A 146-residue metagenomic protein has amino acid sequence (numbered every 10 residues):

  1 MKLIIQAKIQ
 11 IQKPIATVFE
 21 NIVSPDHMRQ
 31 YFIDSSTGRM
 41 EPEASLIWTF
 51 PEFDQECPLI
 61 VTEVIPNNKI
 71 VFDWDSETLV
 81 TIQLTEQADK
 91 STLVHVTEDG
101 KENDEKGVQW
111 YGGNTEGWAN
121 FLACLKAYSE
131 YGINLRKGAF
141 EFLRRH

Functional and structural regions predicted by a protein language model:
M1-I15, E86-H95, R136, H146: Aromatic-glycine hotspot motif
M1-T37: Hydrophobic ligand-binding cavity/cleft-lining segments
K2-K8, S45, E56, K69 (+2 more regions): Intrinsic-disorder/low-complexity, polar/charged segments enriched in Ser/Thr/Lys/Arg/Asp/Glu/Gln
I9, L59-E63, V80-E86: Hydrophobic/aromatic beta-strand elements that line small-molecule binding cavities or substrate pockets in beta-rich
V18-F19, M28, L46, V61 (+4 more regions): Hydrophobic pocket/interface hotspot
Q30, S35-S76: Glycine-rich portal/gate segments that line the openings of hydrophobic small-molecule binding cavities
S76-N120, L125, R136-G138: Beta-strand/loop substructures that line and gate deep hydrophobic ligand-binding cavities in soluble
A127-H146: Short, highly charged C-terminal tails/helix-capping segments
